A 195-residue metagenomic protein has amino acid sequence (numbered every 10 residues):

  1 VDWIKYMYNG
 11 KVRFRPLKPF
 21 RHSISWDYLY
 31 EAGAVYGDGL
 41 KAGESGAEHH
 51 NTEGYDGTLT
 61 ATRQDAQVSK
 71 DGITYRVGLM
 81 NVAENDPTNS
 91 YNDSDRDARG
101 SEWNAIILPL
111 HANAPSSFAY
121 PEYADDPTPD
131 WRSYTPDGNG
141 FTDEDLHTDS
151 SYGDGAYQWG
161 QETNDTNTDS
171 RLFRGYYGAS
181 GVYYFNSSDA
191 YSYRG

Functional and structural regions predicted by a protein language model:
V1-L17: GGW-centered surface loops in extracellular recognition modules
L17-H22, S45-G195: C-terminal, surface-exposed recognition/capping segments
R21-G46: Short linear, low-complexity motifs centered on an aromatic residue
